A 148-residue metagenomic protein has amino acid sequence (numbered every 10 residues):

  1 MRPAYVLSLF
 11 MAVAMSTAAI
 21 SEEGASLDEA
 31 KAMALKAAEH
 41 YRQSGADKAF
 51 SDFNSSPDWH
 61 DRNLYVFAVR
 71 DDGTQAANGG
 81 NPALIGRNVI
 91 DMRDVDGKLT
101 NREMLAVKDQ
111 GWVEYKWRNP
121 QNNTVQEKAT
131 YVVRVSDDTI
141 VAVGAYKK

Functional and structural regions predicted by a protein language model:
M1-K148: N-terminal membrane-sensor/transducer module of prokaryotic signaling receptors
